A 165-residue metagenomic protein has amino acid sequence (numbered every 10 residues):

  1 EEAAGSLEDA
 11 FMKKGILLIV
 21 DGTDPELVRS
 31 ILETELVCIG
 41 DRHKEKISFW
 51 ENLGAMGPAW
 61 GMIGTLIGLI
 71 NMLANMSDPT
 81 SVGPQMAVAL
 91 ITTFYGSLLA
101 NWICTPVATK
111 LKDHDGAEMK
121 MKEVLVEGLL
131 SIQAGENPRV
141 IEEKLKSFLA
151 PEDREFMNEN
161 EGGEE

Functional and structural regions predicted by a protein language model:
E1-K46, A117-E165: Large intracellular
E35-H114: Helix-termination/interfacial motifs at the ends of transmembrane alpha-helices
